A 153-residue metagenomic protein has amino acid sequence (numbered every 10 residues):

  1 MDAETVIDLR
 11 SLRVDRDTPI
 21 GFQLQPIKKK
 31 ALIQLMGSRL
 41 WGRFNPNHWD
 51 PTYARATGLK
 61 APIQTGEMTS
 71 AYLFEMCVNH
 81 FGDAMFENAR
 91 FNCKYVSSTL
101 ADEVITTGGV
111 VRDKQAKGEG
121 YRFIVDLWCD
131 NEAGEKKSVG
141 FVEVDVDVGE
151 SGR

Functional and structural regions predicted by a protein language model:
M1-L24, Y95, L100-R153: HotDog/MaoC-like acyl-thioester-processing domains
D2-Q64: Catalytic strand-loop segment that frames the active site of acyl-thioester-processing enzymes
G58-Q64, M68-R112, R122, F141: Hydrophobic beta-strand-centered segment that forms part of the acyl-chain substrate-binding groove
